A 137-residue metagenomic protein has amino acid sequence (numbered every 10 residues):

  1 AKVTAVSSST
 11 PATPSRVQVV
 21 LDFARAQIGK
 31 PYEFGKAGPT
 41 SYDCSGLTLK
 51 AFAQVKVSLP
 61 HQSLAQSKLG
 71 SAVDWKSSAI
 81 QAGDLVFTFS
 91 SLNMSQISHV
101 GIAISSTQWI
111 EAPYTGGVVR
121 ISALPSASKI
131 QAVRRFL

Functional and structural regions predicted by a protein language model:
A1-P31, S78, P125-L137: Intrinsically disordered, low-complexity, Pro/Ser/Thr/Asn/Gly/Ala-rich spacer/linker segments adjacent to signal
T10, V73-S77, M94-L137: Aromatic- and glycine-rich peptidoglycan recognition patches
T13-R16, K36, T40, N93 (+1 more regions): Residue-level signature of the cytosolic catalytic core of signaling kinases
D22, L49-A53, E111, Q131: Generic alpha-helical structural context detector
K30-A82: Catalytic cysteine-centered active-site loop
